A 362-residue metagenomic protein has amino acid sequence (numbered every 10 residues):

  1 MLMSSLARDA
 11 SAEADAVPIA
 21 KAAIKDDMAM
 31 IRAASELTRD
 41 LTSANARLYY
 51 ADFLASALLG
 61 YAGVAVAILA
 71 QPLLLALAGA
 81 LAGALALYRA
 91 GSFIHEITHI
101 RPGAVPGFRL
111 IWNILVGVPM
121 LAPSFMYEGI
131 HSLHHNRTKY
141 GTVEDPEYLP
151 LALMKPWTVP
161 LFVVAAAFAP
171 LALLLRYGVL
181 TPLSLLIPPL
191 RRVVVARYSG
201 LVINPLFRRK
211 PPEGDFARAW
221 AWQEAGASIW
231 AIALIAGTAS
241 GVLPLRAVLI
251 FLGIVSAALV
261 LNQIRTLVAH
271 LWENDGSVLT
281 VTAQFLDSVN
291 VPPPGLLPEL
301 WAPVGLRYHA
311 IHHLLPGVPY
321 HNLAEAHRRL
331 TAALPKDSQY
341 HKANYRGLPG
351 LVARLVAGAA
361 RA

Functional and structural regions predicted by a protein language model:
M1-A82, V118-V248, Y320-A362: Non-catalytic, topology-defining segments of multipass membrane proteins
F53-A57, A80-L81, I111, L115 (+2 more regions): Residue-level signature of the transmembrane alpha-helical core of multi-pass small-molecule transporters
G63, T98, P102-G103, S277 (+1 more regions): Active-site-flanking alpha-helical
A84-I94, P123-Y127, I250-L279: Transmembrane alpha-helical segments that form the membrane-embedded catalytic/substrate-channel core of multi-pass
A90-H99, Y127-K139, T266-N274, P303-V318: Histidine-centered catalytic micro-motifs
S92-I111, K139-L151: Aspartate-rich (DDxxD/NDxxD/DxxxD) Mg2+/diphosphate-binding motifs and their adjoining helix-loop segments
P106, L110-L115, G276-N290: Membrane-cytosol interface motif
V202-P211, Q284-L300: Cytosolic juxtamembrane regulatory segments of multi-pass membrane proteins
